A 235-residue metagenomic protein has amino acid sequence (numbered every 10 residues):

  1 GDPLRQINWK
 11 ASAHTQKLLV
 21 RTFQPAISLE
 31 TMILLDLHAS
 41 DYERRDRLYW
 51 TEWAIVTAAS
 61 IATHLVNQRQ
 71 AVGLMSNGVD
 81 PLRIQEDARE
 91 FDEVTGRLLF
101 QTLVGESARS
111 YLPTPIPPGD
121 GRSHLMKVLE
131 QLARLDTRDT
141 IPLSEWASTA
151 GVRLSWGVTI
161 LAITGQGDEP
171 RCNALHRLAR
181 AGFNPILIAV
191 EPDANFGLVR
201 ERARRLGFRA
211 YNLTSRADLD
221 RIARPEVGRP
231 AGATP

Functional and structural regions predicted by a protein language model:
G1-P235: Exposed, interaction-prone extracellular/peripheral surfaces
